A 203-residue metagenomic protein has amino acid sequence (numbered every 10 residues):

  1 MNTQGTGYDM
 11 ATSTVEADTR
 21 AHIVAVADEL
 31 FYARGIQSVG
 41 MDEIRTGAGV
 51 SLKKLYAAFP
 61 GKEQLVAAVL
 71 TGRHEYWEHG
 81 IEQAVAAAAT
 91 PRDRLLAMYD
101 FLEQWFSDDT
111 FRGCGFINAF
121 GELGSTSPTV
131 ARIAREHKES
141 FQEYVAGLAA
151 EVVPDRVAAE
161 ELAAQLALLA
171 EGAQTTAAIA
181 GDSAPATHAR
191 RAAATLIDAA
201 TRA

Functional and structural regions predicted by a protein language model:
M1-D18, T201-A203: N-terminal intrinsically disordered/low-complexity leader segments
A11, H22, V26, L30-Q64 (+1 more regions): Helix-turn-helix
V15, D28, N118, E171: Conserved acidic functional residues
A68, E82-T110, A163: Hydrophobic alpha-helical connector segments
E75-E78, D93-L96, P128-E151, R191: Amphipathic alpha-helical packing segments from all-alpha helical-bundle domains
W105, A167-A184, L196-A203: Amphipathic C-terminal alpha-helical segment
D108-T129: Amphipathic alpha-helical segments used for helix-helix packing
R132-I133, A150-A167, A184, H188: All-alpha amphipathic helical-bundle segments outside canonical DNA-binding/catalytic cores that form hydrophobic
